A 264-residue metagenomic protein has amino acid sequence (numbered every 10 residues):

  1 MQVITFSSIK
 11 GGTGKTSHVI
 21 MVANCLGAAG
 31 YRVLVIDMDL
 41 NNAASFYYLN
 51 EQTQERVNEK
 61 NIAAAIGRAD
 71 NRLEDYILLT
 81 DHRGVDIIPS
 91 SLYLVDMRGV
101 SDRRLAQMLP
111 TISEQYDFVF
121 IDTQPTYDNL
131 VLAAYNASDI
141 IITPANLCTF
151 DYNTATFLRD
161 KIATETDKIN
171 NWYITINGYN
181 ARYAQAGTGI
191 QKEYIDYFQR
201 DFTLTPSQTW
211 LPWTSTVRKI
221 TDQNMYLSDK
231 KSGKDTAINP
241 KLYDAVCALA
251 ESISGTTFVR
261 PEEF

Functional and structural regions predicted by a protein language model:
M1-F264: P-loop NTP-binding core
